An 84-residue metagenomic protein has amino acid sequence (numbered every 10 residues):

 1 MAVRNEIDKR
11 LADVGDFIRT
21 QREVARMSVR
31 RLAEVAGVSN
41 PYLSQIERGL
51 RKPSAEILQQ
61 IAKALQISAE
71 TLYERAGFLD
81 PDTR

Functional and structural regions predicted by a protein language model:
A2-V24: A short, Lys/Arg-rich alpha-helix, primarily the initiator
F17, S28, S54-I57, S68: Residues that mark the N-terminal boundary/hinge immediately upstream of a DNA-recognition element
E23, E34, K63: Alpha-helical residues within the helix-turn-helix
M27-Q45: Short alpha-helical DNA-recognition segment
G37, E56-T71: DNA major-groove recognition helix of helix-turn-helix/homeodomain DNA-binding modules
R48: Short, conserved catalytic or interaction motifs in soluble domains
Y73-R84: Short, charged recognition helix plus adjacent turn of helix-turn-helix-like nucleic-acid-binding domains
